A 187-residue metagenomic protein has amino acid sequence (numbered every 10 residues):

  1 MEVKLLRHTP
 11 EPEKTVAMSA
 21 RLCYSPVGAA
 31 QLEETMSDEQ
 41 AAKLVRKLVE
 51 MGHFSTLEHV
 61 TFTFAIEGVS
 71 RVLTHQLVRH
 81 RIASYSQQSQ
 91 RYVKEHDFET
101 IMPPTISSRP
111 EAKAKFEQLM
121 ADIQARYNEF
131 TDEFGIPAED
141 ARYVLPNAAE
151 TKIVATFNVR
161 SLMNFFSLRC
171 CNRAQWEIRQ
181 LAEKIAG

Functional and structural regions predicted by a protein language model:
M1-G187: Family-specific signature for flavin-dependent thymidylate synthase
